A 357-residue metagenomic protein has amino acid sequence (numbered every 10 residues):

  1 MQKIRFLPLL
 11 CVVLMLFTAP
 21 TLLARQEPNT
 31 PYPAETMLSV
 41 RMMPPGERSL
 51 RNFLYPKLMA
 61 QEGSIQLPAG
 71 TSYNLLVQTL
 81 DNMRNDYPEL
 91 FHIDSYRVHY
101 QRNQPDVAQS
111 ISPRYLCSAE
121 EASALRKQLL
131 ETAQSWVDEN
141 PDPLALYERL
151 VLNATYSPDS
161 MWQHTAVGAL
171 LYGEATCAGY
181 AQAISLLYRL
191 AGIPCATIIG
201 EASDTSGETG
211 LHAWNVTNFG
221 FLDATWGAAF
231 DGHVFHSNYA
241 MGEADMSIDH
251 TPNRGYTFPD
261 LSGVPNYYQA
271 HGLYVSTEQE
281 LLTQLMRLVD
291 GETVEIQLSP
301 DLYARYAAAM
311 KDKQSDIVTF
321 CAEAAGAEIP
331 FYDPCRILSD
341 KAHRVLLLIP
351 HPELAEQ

Functional and structural regions predicted by a protein language model:
M1-P31, L146, Y172-A183, Y188 (+3 more regions): Gram-positive cell-envelope targeting signals
P8-L9, P105, T209, N218: A short, structural micro-pattern
L23-N140, I248-Q357: N-terminal accessory/pre-domain segments preceding catalytic cores
Q109-I111, G168-E174, G220-A224: Short, well-ordered strand-loop elements centered on a beta-strand within folded domains, enriched for acidic residues
L116-S118, L152-S157, A175-C177, A202-S206 (+2 more regions): Solvent-exposed loop/turn segments at secondary-structure junctions within structured extracellular/periplasmic domains
C117-A169: Secondary-structure boundary elements
T165-A166, G242-A244, S299: Helix N-cap / beta->alpha transition motif
G179-D245: Hydrophobic/aromatic-rich core segments of domains that either
